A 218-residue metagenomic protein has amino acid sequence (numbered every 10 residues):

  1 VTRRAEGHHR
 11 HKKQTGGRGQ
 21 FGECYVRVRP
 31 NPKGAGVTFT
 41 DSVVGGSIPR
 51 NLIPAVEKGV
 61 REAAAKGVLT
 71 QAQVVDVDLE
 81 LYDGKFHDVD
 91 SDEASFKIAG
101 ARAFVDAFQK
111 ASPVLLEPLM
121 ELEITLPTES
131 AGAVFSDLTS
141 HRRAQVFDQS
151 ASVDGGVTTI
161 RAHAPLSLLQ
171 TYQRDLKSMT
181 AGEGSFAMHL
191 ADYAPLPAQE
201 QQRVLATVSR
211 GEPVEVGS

Functional and structural regions predicted by a protein language model:
V1-S218: Accessory interaction regions appended to the cores of large information-processing enzymes
